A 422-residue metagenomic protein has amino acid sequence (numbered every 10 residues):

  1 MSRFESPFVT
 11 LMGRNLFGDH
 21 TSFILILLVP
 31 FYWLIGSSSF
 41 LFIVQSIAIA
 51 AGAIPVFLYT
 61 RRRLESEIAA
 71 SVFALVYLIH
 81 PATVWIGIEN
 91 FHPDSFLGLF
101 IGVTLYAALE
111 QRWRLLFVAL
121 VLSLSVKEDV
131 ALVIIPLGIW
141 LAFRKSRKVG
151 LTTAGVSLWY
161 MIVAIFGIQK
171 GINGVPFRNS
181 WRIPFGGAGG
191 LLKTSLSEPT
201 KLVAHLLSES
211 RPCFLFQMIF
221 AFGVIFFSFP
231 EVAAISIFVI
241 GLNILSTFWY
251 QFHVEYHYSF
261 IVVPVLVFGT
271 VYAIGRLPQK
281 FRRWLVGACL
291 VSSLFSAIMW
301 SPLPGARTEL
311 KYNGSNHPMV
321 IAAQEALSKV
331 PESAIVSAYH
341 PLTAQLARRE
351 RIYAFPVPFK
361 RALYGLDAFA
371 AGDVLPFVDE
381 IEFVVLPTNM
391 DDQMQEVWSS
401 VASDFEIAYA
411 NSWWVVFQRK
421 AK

Functional and structural regions predicted by a protein language model:
M1-F17, F23-I24: Extracytosolic helix-loop segments that constitute the early lumenal/periplasmic catalytic or substrate-binding loops
S39, I43-L64, V103: Transmembrane-helix motifs of polytopic, lipid-linked glycan transferases
P55-L58, V76-I79, G87, S95-L120: Specific aromatic-rich, kink-prone transmembrane helix
I68, G155-L158, R276-P302: Signature aromatic-anchored transmembrane alpha helix within multi-pass, membrane-resident enzymes that catalyze glycan
F73-A74, G102-A107, R114-E128, V133-A142: Membrane-interface alpha helices of multi-pass inner-membrane proteins
V133-L158: Perimembrane helix-loop-helix junctions
R211-S236, I240: Hydrophobic, aromatic-rich transmembrane alpha-helices and their immediate juxtamembrane boundary segments
A234-F281: Hydrophobic/aromatic-rich transmembrane helices and adjacent perimembrane loops
